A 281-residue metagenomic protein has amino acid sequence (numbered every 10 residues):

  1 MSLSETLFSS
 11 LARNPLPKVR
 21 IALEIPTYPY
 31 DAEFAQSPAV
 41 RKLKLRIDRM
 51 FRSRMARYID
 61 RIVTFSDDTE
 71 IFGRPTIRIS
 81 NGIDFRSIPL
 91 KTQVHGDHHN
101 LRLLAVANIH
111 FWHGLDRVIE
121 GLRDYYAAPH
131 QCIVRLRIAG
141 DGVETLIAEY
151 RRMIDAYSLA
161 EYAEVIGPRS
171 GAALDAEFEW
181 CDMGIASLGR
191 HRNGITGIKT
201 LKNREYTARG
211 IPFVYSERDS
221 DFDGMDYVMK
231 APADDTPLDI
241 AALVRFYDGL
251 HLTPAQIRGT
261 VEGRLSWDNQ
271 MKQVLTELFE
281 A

Functional and structural regions predicted by a protein language model:
F8, R13-P17, L23, T27-E33 (+1 more regions): Membrane-proximal helix-turn-helix segments that form the acceptor-binding/catalytic region of lipid-linked
K44-K91: Donor nucleotide-sugar binding/catalytic pocket of nucleotide-sugar-dependent glycosyltransferases
F65, L103-A107, A139, I166 (+1 more regions): Short hydrophobic "strand-cap" motifs at the C-terminus of beta-strands
K91-L122, R137: Conserved donor-binding/catalytic core segment of Leloir-type glycosyltransferases
V106-F111, G142-V143, R169: Short donor-sugar binding/catalytic loops of nucleotide-sugar-dependent glycosyltransferases, especially enzymes
H113, A172-E177, G184-E205, V214-M225: Nucleotide-sugar-dependent
G140, A148-A176, W180: Nucleotide-activated donor-binding/catalytic signature segment of Leloir-type glycosyltransferases, i.e., the conserved
D235-A241, R245-E280: A charged, aromatic-enriched C-terminal amphipathic alpha-helix characteristic of glycosyltransferases across folds
